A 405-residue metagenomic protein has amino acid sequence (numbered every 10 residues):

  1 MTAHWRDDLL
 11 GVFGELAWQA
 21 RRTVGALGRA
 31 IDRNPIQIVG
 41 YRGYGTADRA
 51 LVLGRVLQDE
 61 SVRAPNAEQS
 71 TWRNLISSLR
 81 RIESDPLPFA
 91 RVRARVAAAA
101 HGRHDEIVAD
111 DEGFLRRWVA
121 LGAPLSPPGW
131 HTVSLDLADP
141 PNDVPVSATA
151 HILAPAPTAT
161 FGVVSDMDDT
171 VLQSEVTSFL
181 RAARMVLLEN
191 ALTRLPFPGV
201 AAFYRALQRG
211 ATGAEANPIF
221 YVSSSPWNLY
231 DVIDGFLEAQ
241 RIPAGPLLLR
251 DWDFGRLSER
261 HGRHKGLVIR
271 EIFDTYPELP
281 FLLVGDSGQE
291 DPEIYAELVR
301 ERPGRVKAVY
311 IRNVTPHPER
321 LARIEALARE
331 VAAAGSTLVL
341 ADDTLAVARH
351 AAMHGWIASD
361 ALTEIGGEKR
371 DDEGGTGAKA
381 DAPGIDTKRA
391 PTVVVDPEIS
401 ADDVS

Functional and structural regions predicted by a protein language model:
M1-P155, L345-S405: Intrinsically disordered, serine/threonine/proline
T2-L9, S225-S405: C-terminal cap/substrate-recognition subdomain and adjoining C-terminal extension of metal-dependent phosphatase-like
W5-Q37, G43-T46, L53, I82-A90 (+3 more regions): Alpha-helical substrate-recognition element adjacent to the catalytic core
R29, P35-Y41, S77-L79, A100 (+9 more regions): Sparse, context-dependent recognition of short Cys/His-centered cofactor- or disulfide-binding micro-motifs
D59, S174, R205, D274 (+1 more regions): Residue-level marker of positions within ordered structural domains that often coincide with functionally constrained
R63-A64, F179, G210, L279 (+1 more regions): Generic macromolecular interface patches on structured domains
E68-N74, L125-P127, V133-L135, T170 (+7 more regions): Generic alpha-helical propensity signal that fires on short helical segments and nearby coil/disordered stretches
A94-V96, L137, Y204-A211, L237 (+2 more regions): Hydrophobic, Leu/Ile/Phe/Ala-enriched alpha-helical segments that form helix-helix packing faces
